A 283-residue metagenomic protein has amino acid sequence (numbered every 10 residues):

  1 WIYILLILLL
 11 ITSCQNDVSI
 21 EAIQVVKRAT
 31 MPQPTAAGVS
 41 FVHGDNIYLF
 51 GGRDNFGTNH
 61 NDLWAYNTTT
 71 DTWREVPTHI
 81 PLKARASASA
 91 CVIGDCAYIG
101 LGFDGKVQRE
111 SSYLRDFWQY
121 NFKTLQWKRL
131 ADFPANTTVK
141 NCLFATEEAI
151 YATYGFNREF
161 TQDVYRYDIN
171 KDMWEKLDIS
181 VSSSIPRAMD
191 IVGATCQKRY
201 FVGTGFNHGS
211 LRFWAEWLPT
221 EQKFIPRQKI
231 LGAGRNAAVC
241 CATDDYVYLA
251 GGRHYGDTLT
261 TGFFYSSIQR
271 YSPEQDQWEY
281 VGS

Functional and structural regions predicted by a protein language model:
Y3-T12: Bacterial N-terminal signal peptides
C14-S283: Kelch-like beta-propeller repeat domains
